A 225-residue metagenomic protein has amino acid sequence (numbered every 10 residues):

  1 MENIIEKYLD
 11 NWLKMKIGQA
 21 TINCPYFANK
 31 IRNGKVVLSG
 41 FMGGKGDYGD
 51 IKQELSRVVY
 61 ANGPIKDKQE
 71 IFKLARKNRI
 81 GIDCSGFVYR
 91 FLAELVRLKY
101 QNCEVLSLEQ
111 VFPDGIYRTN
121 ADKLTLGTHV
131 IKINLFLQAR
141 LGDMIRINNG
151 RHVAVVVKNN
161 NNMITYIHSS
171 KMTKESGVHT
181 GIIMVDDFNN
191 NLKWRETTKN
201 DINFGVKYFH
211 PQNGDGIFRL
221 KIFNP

Functional and structural regions predicted by a protein language model:
M1-Y100: N-terminal capping segments
I22, L38, G44, D67 (+6 more regions): Intrinsically disordered, low-complexity, compositionally biased regions/tails
R32, L38-F41, P113, T125 (+4 more regions): Intrinsically disordered, low-complexity segments enriched in small/polar residues
C84, A121, M144, D187-N191: Short linear motifs in intrinsically disordered/low-complexity regions
Y100-E175: ...with weaker cross-activation on analogous glycine-rich loops/strands in unrelated enzymes
V178-P225: Low-complexity, Gly/Ser/Thr/Pro-rich intrinsically disordered linker/tail segments
